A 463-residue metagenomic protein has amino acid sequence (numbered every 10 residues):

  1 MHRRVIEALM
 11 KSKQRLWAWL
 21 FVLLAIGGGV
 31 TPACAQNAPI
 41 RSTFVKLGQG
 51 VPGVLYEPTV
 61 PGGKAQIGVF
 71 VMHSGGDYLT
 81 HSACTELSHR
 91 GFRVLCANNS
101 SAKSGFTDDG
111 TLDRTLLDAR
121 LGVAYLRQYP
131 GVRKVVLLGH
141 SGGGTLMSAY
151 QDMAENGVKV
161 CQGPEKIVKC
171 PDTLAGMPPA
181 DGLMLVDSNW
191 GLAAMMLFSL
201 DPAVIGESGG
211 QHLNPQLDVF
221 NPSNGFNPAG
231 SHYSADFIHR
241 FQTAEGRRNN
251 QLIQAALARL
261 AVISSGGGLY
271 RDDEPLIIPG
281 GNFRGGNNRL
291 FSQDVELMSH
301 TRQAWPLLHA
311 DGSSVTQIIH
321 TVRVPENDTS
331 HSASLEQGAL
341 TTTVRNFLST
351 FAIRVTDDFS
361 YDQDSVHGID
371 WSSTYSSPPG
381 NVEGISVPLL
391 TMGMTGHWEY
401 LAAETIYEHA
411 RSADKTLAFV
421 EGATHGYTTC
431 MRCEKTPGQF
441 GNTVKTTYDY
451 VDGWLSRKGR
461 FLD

Functional and structural regions predicted by a protein language model:
Q36-K64, T436-G441: N-terminal cap/lid segment of alpha/beta-hydrolase-fold proteins
K64-S74: Short beta-strand element of the alpha/beta-hydrolase
S88-F106: Conserved alpha/beta-hydrolase
D109-P130, T145, A149, Q162: Alpha/beta-hydrolase active-site loop
V219-G380: Alpha/beta-hydrolase
I385, T391-G393: Short beta-strand/loop motif that positions the catalytic acidic residue of the alpha/beta-hydrolase fold
R411-M431: Catalytic histidine neighborhood in serine/cysteine hydrolases with alpha/beta-hydrolase-type architecture
A423, M431-D463: Catalytic active-site module of serine/aspartate enzymes centered on a nucleophile-bearing elbow/loop
